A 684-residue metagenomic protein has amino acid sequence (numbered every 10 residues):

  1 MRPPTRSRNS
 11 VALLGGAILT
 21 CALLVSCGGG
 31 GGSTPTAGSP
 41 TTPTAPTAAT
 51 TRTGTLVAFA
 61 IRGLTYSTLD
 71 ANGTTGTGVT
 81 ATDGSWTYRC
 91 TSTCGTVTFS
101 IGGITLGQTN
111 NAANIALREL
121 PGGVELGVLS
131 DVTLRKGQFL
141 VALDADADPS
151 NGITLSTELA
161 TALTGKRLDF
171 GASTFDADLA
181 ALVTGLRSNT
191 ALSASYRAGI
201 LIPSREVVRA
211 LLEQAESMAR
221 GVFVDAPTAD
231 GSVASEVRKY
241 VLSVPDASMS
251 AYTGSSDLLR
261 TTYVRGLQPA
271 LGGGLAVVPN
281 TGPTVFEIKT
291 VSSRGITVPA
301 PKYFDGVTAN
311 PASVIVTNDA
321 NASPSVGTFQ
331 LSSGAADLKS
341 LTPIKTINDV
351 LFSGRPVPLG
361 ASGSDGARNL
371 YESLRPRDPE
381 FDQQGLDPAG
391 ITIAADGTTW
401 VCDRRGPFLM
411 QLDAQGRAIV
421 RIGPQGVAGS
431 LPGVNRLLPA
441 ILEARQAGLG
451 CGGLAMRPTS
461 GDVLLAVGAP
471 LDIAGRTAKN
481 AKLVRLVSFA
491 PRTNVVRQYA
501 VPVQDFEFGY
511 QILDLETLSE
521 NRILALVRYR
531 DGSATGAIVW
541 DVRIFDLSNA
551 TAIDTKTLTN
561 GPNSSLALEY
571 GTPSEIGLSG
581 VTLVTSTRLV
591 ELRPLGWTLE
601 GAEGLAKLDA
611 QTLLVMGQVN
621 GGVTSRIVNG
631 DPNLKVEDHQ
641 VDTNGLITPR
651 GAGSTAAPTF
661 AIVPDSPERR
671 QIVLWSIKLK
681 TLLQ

Functional and structural regions predicted by a protein language model:
R2-G15: Bacterial N-terminal signal peptides that target proteins for export
G15-G16, G38: Residue-identity detector for glycine
L23-S26: C-terminal motif of bacterial Sec signal peptides marking the signal peptidase cleavage site
G28-G32: Bacterial signal peptide processing site
S33-V233: Feature for extracytoplasmic/surface-facing segments of secreted or surface-associated proteins, emphasizing
V222-Q684: Sequence/structural signature of beta-propeller domains
